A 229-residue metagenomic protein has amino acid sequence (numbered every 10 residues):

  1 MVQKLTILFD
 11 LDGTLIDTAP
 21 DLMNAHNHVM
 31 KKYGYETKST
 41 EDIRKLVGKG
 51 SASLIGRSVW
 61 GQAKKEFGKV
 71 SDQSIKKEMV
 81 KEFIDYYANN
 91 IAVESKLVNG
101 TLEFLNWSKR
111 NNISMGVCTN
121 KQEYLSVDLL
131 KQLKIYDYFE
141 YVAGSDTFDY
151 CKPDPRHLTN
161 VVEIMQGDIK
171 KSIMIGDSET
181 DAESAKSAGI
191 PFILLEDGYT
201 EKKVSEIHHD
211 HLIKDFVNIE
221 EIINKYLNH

Functional and structural regions predicted by a protein language model:
M1-L5, E41, E123, D128-H229: Asp-based, Mg2+/Mn2+-dependent phosphohydrolase catalytic module
V2-K45, G56-V59: Active-site neighborhood of HAD-like aspartate-dependent phosphohydrolases
Q3, D85-V117, E123, V127 (+1 more regions): Short, acidic loop-to-helix structural element flanking the phosphoryl-transfer center in phosphate-processing enzymes
L8-D10, C118, I175: Generic enzyme active-site microenvironment
V29-M30, G50-V70, L129, V161-V162: Helix-loop "lid/cap" segments that line or gate small-molecule binding pockets
Y33, R57-E103: Metal-dependent phosphoesterase signature
E36, S114, P191: Residue-level detector of anion-binding/catalytic polar loops
